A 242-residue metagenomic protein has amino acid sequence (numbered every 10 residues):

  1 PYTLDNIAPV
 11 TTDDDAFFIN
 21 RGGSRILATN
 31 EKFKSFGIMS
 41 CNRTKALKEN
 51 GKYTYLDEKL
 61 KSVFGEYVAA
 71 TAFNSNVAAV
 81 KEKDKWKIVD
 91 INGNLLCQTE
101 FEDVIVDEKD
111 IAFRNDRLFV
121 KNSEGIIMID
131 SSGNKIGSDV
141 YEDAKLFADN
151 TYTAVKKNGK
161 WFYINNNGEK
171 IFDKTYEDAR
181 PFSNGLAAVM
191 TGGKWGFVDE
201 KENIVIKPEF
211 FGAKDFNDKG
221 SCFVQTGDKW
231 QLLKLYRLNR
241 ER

Functional and structural regions predicted by a protein language model:
P1-R242: Residue-level detector of conserved, function-critical positions
